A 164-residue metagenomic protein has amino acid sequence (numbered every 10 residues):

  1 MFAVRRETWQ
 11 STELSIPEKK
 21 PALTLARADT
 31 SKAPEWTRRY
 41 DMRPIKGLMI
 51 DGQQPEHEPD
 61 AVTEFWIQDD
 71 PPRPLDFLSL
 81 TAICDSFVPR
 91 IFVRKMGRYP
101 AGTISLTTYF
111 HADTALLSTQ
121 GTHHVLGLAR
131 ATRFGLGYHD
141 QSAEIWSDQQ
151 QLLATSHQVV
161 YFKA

Functional and structural regions predicted by a protein language model:
M1-A164: Terminal targeting signals and extreme-terminal segments of soluble enzymes
